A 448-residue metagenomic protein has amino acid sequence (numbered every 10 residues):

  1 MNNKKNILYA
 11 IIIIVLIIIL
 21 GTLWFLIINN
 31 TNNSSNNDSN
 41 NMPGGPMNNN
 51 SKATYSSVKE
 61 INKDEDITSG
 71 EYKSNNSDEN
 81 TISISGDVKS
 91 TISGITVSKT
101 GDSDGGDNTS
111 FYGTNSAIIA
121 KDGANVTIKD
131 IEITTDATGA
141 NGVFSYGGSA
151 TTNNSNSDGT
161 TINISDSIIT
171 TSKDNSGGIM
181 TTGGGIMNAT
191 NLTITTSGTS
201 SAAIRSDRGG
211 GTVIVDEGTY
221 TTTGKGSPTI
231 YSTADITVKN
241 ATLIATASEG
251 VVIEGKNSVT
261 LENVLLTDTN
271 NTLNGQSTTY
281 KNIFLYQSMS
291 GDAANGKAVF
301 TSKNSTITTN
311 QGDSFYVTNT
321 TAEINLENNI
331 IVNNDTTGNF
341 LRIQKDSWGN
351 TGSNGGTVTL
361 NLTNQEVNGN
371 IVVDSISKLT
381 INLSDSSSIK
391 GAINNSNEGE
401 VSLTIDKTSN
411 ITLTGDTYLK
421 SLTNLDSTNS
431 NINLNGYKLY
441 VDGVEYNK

Functional and structural regions predicted by a protein language model:
N2-I14: N-terminal Sec-pathway targeting helices
I13-T22: Core hydrophobic alpha-helical transmembrane segments of single-pass membrane proteins
G21-P43: Sec-dependent signal peptide cleavage junction
N49-S69, S83-S103, S110, T114-D136 (+11 more regions): Surface-exposed loop/turn motifs in large extracellular/passenger domains
S74-N80: Transmembrane beta-barrel domains of bacterial outer-membrane proteins
N394-E400, L413-N424: Surface-exposed loop/turn positions within long extracellular repeat scaffolds, especially the passenger domains
N435-K448: Extracellular, surface-exposed repeat architectures
